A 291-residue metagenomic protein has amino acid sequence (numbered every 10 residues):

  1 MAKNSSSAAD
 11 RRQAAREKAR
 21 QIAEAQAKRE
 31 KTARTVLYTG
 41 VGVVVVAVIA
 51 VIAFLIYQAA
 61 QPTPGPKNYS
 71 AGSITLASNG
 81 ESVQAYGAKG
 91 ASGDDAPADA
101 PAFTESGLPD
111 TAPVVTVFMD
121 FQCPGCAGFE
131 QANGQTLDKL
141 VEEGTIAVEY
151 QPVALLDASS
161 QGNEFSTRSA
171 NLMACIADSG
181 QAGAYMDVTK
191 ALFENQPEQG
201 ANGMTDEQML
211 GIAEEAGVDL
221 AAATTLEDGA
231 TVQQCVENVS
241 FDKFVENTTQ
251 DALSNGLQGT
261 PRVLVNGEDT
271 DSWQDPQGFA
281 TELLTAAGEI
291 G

Functional and structural regions predicted by a protein language model:
K3-Y69, E214-G291: C-terminal cap of thioredoxin/glutaredoxin-like
I56-F118, G291: Extracytoplasmic low-complexity, Pro/Thr/Ser/Ala/Gly-rich segments that lie immediately after a secretion/anchoring
P101-P109, A158-Q161, D219-T231: Intrinsically disordered, low-complexity coil segments
P109-D110, L140-E143, N255-Q258: Extracellular/periplasmic catalytic domains that process cell-envelope and extracellular macromolecules
M119, A127-Q208: Structural alpha/beta surface segment adjacent to cysteine/selenocysteine redox centers across thiol/disulfide enzymes
D120-A127, R262-L264: The canonical Cys-X-X-Cys-His
D206-A216: Histidine/lysine/aspartate-rich catalytic loop segments that bind and position anionic ligands
